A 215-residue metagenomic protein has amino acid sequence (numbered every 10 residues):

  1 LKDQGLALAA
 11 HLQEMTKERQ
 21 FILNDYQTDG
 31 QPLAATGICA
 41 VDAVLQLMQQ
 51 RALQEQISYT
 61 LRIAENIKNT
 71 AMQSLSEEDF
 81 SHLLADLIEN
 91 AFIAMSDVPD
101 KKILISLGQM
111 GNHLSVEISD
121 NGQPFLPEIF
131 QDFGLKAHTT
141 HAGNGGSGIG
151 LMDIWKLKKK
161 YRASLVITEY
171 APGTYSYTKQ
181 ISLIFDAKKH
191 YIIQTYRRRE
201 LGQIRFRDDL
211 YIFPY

Functional and structural regions predicted by a protein language model:
Q13-E14, A34-E55: Short beta-to-alpha transition helix within the HATPase_c
L33-G37, L61-L83: Conserved short strand/loop->alpha-helix "switch" segment adjacent to the catalytic nucleotide/phosphoryl-transfer site
S76-P99: Conserved ATP-binding N-box helix of the HATPase_c
K102, P124, Y170-S182: Glycine-rich nucleotide-binding loop
K102-N112: Short beta-strand/loop element within the Bergerat-fold HATPase_c
I118-G145: Glycine-rich/acidic phosphate-handling loop/turn and adjacent ATP-lid/helix of nucleotide-binding kinase/ATPase domains
G143-K156: Glycine-rich phosphate-binding loop
Y161-P172: Glycine-rich ATP-binding loops of the HATPase_c
